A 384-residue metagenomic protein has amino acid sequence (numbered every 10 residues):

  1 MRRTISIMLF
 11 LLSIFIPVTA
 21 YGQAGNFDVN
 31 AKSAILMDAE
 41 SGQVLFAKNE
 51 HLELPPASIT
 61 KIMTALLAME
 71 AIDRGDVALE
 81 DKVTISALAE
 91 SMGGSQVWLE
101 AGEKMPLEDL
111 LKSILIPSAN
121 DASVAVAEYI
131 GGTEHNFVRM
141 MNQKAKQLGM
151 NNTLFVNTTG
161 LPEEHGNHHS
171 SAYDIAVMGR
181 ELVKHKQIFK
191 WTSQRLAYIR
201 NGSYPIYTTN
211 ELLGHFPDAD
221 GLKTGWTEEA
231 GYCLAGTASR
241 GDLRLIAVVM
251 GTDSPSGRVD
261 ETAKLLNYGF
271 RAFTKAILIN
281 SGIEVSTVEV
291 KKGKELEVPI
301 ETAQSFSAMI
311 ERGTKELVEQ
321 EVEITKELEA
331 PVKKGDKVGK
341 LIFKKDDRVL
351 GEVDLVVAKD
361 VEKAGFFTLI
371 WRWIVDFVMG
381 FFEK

Functional and structural regions predicted by a protein language model:
M1-T4, P56, L107, K363-W371: Structural motif marking the loop-to-transmembrane transition
R2-G22: Sec-dependent N-terminal signal peptides of Gram-positive bacterial secreted proteins and lipoproteins
F15-I16, R74, N280: Residues in and immediately flanking transmembrane alpha helices
P17, L115, E383-K384: Short, flexible coil/linker elements and helix-boundary hinge sites characteristic of intrinsically disordered
A20-K186: Active-site-adjacent loops and short helices of periplasmic peptidoglycan-processing enzymes
M150-L154, G166-K384: Domain-terminus/edge residues, biased toward the C-terminal soluble/receptor-binding domains of extracytoplasmic
